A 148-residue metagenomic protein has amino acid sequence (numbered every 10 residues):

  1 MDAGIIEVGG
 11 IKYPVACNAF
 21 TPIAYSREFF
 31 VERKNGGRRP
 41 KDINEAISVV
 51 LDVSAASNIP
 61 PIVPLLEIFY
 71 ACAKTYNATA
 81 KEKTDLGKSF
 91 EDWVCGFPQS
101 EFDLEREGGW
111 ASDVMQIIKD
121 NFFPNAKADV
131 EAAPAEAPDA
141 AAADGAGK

Functional and structural regions predicted by a protein language model:
M1-K12, E32-V63, E67, T75-K148: Charged interaction scaffolds used for protein-protein
A16-N18: Short linear motifs in exposed loops
P22-R33: Covalent nucleotidyltransferase core used to form phosphodiester bonds in nucleic acids
